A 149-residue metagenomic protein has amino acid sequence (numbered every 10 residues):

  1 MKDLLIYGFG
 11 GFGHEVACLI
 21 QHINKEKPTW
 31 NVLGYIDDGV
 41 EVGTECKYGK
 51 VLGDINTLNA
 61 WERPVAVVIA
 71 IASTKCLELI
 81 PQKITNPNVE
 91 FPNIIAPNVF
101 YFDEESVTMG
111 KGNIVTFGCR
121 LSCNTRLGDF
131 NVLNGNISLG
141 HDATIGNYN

Functional and structural regions predicted by a protein language model:
K2-I20: Glycine-rich adenosine-cofactor-binding loop
I6-Y7, I36, A70: Short hydrophobic segments within beta-strands
G13, V42, K75, L121 (+1 more regions): Glycine-rich nucleotide phosphate-binding loop and flanking beta-alpha elements of Rossmann-like dinucleotide-binding
I20-N24, I84: Active-site catalytic pocket residues across diverse enzymes, especially alpha/beta-hydrolases
I23-T44: NAD(P)-binding Rossmann-fold cofactor-contacting core
L33, V65-A66, K111: Conserved acidic residues
V40-F100: Phosphate-bearing ligand-interacting subdomains that bind or position ATP/ADP/UDP/GDP/NAD(P) or nucleotide-linked
I94-N149: Structural signal for interior beta-strand "rungs" in well-ordered beta-sheet cores of soluble enzyme domains
